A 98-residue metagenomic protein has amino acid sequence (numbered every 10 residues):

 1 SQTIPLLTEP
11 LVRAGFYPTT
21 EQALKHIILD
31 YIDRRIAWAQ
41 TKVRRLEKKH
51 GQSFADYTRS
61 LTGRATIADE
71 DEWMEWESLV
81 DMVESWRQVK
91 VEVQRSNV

Functional and structural regions predicted by a protein language model:
S1-D56, Q88-V98: Small, basic N-terminal interaction modules of short regulatory proteins
T19, H26, D33, G63 (+2 more regions): Heptad-repeat register of long alpha-helical coiled-coils used for dimerization/oligomerization in large scaffolding
T58-R64: Short linear capping/connector segments at secondary-structure termini
D69-V98: Short, compact, well-ordered microdomains
